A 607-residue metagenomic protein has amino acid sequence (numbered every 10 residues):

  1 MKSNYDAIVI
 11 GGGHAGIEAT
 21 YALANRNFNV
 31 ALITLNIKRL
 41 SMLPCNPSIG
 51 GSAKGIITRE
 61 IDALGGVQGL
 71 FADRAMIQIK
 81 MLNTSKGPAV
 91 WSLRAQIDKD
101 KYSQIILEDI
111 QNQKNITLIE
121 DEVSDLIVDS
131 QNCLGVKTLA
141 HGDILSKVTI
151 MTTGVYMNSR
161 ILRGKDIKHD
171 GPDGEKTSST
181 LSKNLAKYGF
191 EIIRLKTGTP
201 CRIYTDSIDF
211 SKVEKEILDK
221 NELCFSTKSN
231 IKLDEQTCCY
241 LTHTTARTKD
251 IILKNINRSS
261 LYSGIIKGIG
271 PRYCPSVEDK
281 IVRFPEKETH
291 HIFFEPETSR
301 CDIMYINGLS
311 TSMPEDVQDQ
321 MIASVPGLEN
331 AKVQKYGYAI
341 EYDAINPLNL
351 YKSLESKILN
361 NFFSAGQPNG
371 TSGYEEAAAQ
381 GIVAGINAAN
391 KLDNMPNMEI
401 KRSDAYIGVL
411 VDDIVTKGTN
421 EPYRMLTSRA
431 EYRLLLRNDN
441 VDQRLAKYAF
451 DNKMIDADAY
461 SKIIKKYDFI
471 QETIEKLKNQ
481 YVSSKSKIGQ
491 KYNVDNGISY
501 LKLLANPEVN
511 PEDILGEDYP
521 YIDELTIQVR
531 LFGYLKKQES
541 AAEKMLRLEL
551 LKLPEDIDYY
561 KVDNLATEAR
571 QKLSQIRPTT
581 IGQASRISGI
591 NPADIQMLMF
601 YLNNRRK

Functional and structural regions predicted by a protein language model:
K2-A15: Beta1/beta-strand and adjacent pyrophosphate-binding region of the FAD-binding site in flavoprotein oxidoreductases
N4, A19-D125, A140, T152-P172 (+6 more regions): Conserved N-terminal/central alpha/beta ligand/cofactor-binding core
I10, D143-G154: Short hydrophobic core segments
N36, S182-D319, T416-V494, A505: An anion/pyrophosphate-binding glycine-rich loop and adjacent beta-alpha core in soluble alpha-beta enzymes
I127-D143: Conserved beta-strand-loop-beta-strand element in the redox core of flavoprotein oxidoreductases
Y305-T371, M398-D412, P520-K572, R577: A glycine-rich dinucleotide-binding beta-alpha-beta segment and adjacent secondary-structure elements that constitute
A377-M398: Internal hydrophobic alpha-helix adjacent to the cofactor/substrate pocket in enzyme cavities
R429, A446-D594, F600-R606: Extended, charge-enriched "interface" segments that sit outside catalytic cores
